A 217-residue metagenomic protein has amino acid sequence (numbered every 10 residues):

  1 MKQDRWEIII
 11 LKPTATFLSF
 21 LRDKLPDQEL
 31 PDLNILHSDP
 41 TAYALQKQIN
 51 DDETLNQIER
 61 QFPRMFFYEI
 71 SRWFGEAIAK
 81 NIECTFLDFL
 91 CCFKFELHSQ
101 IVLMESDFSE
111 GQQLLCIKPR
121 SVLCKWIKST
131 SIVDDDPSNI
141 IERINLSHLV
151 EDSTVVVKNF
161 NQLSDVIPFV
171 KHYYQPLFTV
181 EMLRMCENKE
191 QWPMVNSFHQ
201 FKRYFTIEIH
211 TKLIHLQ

Functional and structural regions predicted by a protein language model:
M1-I49, F108-F160: Extended, charge-biased low-complexity segments that typically form long amphipathic alpha-helices/coiled-coils
K47-E105, S153-Q217: Amphipathic protein-protein interaction modules
